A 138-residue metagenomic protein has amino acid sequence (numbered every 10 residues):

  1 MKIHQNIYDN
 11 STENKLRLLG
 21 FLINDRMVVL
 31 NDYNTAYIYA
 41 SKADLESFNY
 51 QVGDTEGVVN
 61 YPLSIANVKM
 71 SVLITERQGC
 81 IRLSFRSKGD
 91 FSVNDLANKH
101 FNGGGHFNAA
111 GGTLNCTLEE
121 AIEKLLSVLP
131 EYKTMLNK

Functional and structural regions predicted by a protein language model:
M1-H100, G105-K138: Hydrophobic helix-and-loop "lid/oligomerization" segment in the mid-to-C-terminal part of catalytic domains
